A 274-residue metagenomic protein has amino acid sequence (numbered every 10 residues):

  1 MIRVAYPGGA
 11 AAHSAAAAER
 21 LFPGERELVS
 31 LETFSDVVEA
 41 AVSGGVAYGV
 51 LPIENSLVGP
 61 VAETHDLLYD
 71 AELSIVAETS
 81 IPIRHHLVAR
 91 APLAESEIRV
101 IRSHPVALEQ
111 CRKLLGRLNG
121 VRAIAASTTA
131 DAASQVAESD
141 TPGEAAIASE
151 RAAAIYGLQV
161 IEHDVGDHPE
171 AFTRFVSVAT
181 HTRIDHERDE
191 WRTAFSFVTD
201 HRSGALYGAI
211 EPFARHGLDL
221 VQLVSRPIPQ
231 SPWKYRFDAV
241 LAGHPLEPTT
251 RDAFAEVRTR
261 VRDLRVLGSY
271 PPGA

Functional and structural regions predicted by a protein language model:
M1-A274: Domain-level signature for soluble enzymes in the chorismate/prephenate branch of the shikimate pathway
